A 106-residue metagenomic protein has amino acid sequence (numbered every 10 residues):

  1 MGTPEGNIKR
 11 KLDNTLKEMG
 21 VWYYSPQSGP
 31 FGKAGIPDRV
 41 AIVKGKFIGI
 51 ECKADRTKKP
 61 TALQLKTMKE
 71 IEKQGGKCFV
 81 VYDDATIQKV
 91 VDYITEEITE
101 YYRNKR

Functional and structural regions predicted by a protein language model:
M1-R106: Catalytic phosphate/metal-binding cores of nucleic-acid and nucleotide-processing enzymes, i.e., regions that mediate
